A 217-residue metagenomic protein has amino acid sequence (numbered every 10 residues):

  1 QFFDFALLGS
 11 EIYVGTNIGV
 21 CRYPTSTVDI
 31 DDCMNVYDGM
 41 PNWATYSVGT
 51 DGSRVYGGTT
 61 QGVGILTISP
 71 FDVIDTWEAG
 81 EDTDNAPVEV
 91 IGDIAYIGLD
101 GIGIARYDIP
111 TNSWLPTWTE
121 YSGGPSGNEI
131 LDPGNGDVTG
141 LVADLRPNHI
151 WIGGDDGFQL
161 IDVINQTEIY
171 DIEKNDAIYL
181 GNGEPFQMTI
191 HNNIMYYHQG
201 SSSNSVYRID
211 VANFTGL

Functional and structural regions predicted by a protein language model:
Q1-L8, C33-D51, D75-I91, G101 (+2 more regions): Short coil-to-beta transitions that initiate beta-strands within beta-rich domains
F3, T16, I30, T59-Q61: Contiguous, function-dense segments enriched for cysteine-driven chemistry and partner/ligand-binding capacity
E11-V14, R54-G57, I94-G98, H149-I152 (+1 more regions): Conserved beta-propeller blade signature
I18-C21, T60-G64, D100-I104, D155-Q159 (+1 more regions): Loop/turn residues immediately N-terminal
P24-V28, T67-F71, D108-S113, D162-Q166 (+1 more regions): Short loop/turn segments that connect beta-strands within beta-propeller blades
T50, Q159, T167, Q187-T189 (+1 more regions): Beta-sheet-rich non-transmembrane sensory/scaffold domains
Y196-L217: Blade-level signature of beta-propeller repeat domains, shared across WD40, Kelch, NHL, RCC1 and BNR/Asp-box propellers
